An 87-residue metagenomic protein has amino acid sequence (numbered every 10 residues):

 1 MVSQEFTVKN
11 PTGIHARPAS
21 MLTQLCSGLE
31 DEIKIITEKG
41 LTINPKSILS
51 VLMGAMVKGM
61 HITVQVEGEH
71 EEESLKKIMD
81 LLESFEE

Functional and structural regions predicted by a protein language model:
M1, T12, D31, L41-T42 (+1 more regions): Hydrophobic transmembrane alpha-helix bundles
M1-E5, H61-T63: Intrinsic-disorder/low-complexity, polar/charged segments enriched in Ser/Thr/Lys/Arg/Asp/Glu/Gln
T7-P45, L49-V57: Compact, glycine-rich, soluble single-domain proteins
M53-E87: C-terminal structural segments of small proteins and small subunits
